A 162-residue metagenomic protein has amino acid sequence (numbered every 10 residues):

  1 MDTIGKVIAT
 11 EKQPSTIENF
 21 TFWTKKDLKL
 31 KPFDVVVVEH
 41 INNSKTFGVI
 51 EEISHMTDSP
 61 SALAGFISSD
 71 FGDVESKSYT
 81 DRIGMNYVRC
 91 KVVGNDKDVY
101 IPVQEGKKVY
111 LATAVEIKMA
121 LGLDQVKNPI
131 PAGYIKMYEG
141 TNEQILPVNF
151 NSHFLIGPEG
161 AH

Functional and structural regions predicted by a protein language model:
M1-H162: Basic- and hydrophobic-enriched, low-structure N-terminal and domain-boundary segments that flank ATP-binding catalytic
